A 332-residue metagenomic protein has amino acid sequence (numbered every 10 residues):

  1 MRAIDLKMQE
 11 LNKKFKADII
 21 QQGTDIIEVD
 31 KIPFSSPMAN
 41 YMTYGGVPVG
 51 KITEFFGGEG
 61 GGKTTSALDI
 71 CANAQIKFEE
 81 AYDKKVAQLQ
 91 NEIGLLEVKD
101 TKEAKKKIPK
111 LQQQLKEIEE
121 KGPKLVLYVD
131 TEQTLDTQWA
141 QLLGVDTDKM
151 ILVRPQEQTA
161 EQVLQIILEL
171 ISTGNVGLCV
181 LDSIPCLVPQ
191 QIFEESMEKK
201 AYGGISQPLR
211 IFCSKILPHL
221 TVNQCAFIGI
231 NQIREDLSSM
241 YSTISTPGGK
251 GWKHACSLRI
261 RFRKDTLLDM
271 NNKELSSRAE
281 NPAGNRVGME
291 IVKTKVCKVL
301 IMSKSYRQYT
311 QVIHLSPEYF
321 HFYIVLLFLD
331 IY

Functional and structural regions predicted by a protein language model:
M1-K149, L168, S172: The Walker A/P-loop phosphate-binding site
M1-Q21, K85-Q88, G94, K99-T101 (+2 more regions): C-terminal regions of RecA-like/P-loop NTPase motor modules
I118, E157-V222: Phosphate-binding/switch loop-helix module in NTP-utilizing enzymes
D130-E132, S183, I230-R234: A short beta-strand-to-loop transition that corresponds to the Sensor-1 phosphate-sensing loop of AAA+ P-loop ATPases
L135, L187-V188, D236: Catalytic P-loop NTPase motifs of RecA-like helicase/translocase cores
K149-E157: A glycine-rich helix N-cap at a beta->alpha junction
L170, Y202-F320: Phosphate-binding/switch region of NTP-binding enzymes
